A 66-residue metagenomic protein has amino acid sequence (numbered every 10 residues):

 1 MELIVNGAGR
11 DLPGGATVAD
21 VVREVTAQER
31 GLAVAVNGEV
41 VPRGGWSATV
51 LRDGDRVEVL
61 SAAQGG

Functional and structural regions predicted by a protein language model:
M1-G65: Ubiquitin-like/PB1-type beta-grasp interaction modules and other compact soluble beta-rich domains
